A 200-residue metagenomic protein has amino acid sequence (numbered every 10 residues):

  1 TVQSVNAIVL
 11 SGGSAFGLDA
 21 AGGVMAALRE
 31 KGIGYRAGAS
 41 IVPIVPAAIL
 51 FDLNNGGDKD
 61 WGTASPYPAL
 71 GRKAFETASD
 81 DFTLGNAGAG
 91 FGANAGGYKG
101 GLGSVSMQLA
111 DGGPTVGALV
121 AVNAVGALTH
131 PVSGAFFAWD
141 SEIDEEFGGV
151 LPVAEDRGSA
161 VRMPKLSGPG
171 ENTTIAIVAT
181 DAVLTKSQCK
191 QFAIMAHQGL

Functional and structural regions predicted by a protein language model:
T1-A15, D19-G22, A26, E30-L200: A structural signal for small-residue-enriched, beta-sheet-centric alpha/beta enzyme cores and oligomeric scaffold folds
